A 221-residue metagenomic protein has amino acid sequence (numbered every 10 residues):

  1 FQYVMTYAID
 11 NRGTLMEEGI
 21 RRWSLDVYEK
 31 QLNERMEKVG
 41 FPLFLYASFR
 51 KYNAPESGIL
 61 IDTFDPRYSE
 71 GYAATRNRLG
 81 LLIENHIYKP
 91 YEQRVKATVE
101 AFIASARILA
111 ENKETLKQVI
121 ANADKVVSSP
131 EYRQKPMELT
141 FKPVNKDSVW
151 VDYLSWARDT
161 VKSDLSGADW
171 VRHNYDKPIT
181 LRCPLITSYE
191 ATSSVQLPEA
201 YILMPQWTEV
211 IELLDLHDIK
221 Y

Functional and structural regions predicted by a protein language model:
F1-Q31: Active-site-proximal loop/hinge segments that shape catalytic or ion-binding/gating pockets
Q2-T6, S48, V95: Short, solvent-exposed loop/turn and secondary-structure capping segments
Y28-E29, E37, L139: Large, well-folded core regions of big proteins
V39-L43, R78-L79: Loop/turn elements at helix/coil->beta-strand transitions in domains of secreted/extracellular proteins
F49-Y221: Hard-cation-handling environments
